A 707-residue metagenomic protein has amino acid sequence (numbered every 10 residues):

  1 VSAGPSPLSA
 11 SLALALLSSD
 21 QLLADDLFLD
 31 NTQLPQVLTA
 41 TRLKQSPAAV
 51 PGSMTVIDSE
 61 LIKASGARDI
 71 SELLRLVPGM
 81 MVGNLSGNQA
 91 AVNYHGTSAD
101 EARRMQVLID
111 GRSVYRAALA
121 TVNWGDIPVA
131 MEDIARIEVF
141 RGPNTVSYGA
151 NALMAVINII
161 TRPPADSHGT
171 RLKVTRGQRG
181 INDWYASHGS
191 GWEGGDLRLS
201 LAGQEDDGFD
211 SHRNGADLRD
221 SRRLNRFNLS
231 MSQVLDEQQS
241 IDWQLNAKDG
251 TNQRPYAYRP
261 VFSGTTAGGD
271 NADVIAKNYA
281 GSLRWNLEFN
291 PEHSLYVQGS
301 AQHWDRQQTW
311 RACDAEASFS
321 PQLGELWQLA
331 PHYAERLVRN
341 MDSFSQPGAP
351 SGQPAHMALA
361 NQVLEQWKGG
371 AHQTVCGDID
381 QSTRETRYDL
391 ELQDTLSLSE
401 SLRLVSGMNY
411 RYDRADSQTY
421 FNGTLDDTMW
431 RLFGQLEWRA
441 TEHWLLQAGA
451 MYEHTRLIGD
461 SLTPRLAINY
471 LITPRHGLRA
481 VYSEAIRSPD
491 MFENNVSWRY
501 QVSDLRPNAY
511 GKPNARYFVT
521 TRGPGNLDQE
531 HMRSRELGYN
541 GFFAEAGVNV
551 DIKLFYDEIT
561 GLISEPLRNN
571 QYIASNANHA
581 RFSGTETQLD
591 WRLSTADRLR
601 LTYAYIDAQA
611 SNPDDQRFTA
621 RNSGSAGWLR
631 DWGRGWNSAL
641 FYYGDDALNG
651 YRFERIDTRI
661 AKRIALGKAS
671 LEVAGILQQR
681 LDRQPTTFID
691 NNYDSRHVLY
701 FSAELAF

Functional and structural regions predicted by a protein language model:
V1-A67, S71-V77, G189, V234 (+1 more regions): N-terminal Sec signal peptide and the immediately downstream disordered periplasmic leader that contains the TonB box
T39, L43, M54, S71-S113: Extracytoplasmic beta-strand/coil segments of soluble accessory domains associated with Gram-negative outer-membrane
I70-L73, A90-G96, M105-I109, W124-V129 (+3 more regions): N-terminal periplasmic accessory domains that precede and gate Gram-negative outer-membrane beta-barrel machines
S113-R141: Short acidic/polar hinge/loop motifs at secondary-structure boundaries that mediate gating or recognition
R176-E205, G215-P255, A272-V297, S397-L404 (+2 more regions): Transmembrane beta-barrel wall of Gram-negative outer-membrane proteins
G189-G191, Q233-V234, V274, W591 (+2 more regions): Conserved C-terminal beta-signal and adjacent last beta-strands/turns of outer-membrane beta-barrel proteins
Y296-S300, W304-Q308, L471, R479 (+4 more regions): Membrane-embedded beta-barrel scaffold of Gram-negative outer-membrane proteins
S399-E400, L404-V405, R439-E442, N549-I563 (+3 more regions): Gram-negative outer-membrane beta-barrel transporters
